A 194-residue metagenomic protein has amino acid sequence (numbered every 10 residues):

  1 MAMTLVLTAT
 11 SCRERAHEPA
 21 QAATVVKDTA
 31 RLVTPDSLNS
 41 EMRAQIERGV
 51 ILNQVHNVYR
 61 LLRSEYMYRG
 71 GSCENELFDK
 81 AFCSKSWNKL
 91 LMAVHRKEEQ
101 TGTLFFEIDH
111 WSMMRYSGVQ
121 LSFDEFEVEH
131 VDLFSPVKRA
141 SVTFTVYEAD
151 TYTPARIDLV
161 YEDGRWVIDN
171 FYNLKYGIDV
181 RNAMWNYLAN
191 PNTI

Functional and structural regions predicted by a protein language model:
M1-V6: Sec-dependent N-terminal signal peptides
T8-S11: C-terminal motif of bacterial Sec signal peptides marking the signal peptidase cleavage site
R13-N39: Short, low-complexity, disordered segments immediately C-terminal to signal peptides in bacterial exported proteins
L38-E107: Core segments of small alpha/beta cavity-forming domains
G49, D109-M114, G177-M184: Secondary-structure junction/capping motif
C83-T151: Surface-exposed, charged secondary-structure patches
F134-R156, E162, N170-I194: Low-complexity, intrinsically disordered terminal/linker segments enriched in charged and Gly/Pro repeats
